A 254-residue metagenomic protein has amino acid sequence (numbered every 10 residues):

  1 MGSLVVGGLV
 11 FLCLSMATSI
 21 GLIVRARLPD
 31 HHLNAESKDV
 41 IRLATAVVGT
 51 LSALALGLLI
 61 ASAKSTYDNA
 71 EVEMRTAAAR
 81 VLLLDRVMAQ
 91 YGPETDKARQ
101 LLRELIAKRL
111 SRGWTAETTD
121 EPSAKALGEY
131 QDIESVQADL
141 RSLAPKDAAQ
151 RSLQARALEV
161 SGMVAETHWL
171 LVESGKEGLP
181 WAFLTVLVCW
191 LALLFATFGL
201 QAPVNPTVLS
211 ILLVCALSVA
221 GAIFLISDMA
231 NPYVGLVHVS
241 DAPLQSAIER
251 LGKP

Functional and structural regions predicted by a protein language model:
M1-G2, V6-L9, S37-A44, Y67-A70: Disorder-to-helix initiation segments
S3-P29, V40, V172-P254: Alpha-helical transmembrane anchor segments
L28, H32-D39, T76, G128 (+4 more regions): Juxtamembrane loop-helix boundary motifs flanking transmembrane segments in multi-pass membrane proteins
R42-L59: A generic, lipid-embedded transmembrane alpha helix
L54-R75, A230: Transmembrane signal-anchor/signal-peptide helices with a preference for the extracytoplasmic
A70, L83-K176: Structured inter-helical modules in multipass membrane proteins
E73-Q90, S240-P254: Short extracytoplasmic/periplasmic juxtamembrane "stem" segments immediately C-terminal to an N-terminal membrane anchor
